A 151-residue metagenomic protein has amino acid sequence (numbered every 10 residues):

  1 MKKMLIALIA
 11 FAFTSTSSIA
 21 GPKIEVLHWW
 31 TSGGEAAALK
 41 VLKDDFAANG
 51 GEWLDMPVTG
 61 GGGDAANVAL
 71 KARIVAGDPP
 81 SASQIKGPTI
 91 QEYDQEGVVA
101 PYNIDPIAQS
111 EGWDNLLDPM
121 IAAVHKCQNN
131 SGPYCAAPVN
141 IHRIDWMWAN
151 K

Functional and structural regions predicted by a protein language model:
M4-T14: Sec-dependent N-terminal signal peptides
I6-A7, G77, V99, M147: General helical structural elements
S18-V98, P106-N115: Conserved N-terminal structural module of periplasmic/extracytoplasmic solute-binding proteins
P88-W146: Hinge/lid segment of periplasmic solute-binding proteins
